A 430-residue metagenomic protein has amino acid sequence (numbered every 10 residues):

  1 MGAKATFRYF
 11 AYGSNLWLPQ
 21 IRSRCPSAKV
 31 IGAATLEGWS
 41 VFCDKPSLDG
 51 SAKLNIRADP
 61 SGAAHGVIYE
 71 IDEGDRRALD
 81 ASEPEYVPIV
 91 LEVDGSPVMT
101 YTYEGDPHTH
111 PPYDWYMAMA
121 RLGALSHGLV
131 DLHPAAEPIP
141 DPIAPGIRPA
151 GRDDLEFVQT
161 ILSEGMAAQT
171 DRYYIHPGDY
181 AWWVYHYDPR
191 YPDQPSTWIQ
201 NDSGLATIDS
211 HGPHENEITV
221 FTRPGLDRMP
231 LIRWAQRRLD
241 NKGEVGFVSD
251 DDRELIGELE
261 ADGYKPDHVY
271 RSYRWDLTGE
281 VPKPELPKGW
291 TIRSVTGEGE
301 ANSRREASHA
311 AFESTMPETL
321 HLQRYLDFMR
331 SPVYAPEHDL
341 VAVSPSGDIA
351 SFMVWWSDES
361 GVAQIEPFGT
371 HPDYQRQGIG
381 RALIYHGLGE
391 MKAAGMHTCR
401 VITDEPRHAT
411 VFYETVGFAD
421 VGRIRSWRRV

Functional and structural regions predicted by a protein language model:
G2-A144: Glycine-aromatic micro-motifs
P145-T160, T291-E306: A short beta-loop-alpha structural element at the N-terminal edge of CoA-dependent acyl/N-acetyltransferase catalytic
R152-L155, L162-L239, V248, P345 (+2 more regions): Conserved donor-binding loop and adjoining core beta-sheet/short helix segment in diverse acyl/aminoacyl transferases
T160-P177, E306-L320, S331-P332: Helix-loop element at the rim of GNAT/NAT acetyltransferase active sites that forms part of the acceptor-substrate
S210-E215, F221-G289, R425-R429: Acyl-donor-binding surface of acyltransferase catalytic domains
I232-D240, Q375, I384-K392: A conserved short alpha-helix in the GNAT/GCN5 acetyltransferase fold that borders and helps form the acetyl-CoA
R233-W234, D250-H268, Q377, R381 (+2 more regions): Conserved active-site alpha-helix within GNAT-family acetyltransferase domains
V245-F247, I365, C399-T403: Conserved hydrophobic beta-strand within the GNAT/NAT acetyltransferase core sheet that lines the active-site cleft
